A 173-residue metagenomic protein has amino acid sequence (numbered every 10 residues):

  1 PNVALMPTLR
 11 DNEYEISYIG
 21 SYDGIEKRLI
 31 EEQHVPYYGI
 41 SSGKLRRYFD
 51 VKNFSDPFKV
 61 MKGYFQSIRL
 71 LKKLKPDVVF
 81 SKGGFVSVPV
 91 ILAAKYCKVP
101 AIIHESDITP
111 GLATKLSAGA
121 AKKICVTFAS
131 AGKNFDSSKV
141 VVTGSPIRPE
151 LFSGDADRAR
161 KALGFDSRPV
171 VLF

Functional and structural regions predicted by a protein language model:
P1-R10: Short amphipathic alpha-helix
R10-K59, I68, K133, T143-P146: Conserved nucleotide-sugar phosphate-binding/catalytic loop shared by glycosyltransferases and other
D11, I68-V79, S87-I102, K115-K123: Glycosyltransferases and closely related glycan-assembly transferases that use nucleotide-activated donors
E15, I25, P36, K95-D157: Active-site-proximal region of nucleotide-activated glycan assembly enzymes, centered on histidine/acidic-rich loops
S55-L70, G154-R158: Glycine-rich, highly charged phosphate/nucleotide-binding loops
G84-V86, I108-T109: Residue-level detector of alpha-helix initiation sites
A156-F173: Nucleotide-sugar donor-binding and catalytic loop/hinge architecture of NDP-sugar-dependent glycosyltransferases
